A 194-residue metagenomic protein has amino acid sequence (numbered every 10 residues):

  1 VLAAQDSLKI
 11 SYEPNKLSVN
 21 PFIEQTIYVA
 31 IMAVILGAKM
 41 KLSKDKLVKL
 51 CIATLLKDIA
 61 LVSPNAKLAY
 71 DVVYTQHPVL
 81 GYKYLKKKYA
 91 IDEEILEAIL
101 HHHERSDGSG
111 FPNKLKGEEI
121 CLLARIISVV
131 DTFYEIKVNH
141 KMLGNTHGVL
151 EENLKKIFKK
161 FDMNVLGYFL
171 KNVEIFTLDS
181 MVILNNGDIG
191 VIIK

Functional and structural regions predicted by a protein language model:
V1-Q76, K86-Y89: Acidic/His-rich, divalent-metal-binding segments that scaffold phosphate/diphosphate chemistry
V29, I52-N65, A69-K83, K87-F169 (+2 more regions): Alpha-helical scaffolding flanking metal-ion-dependent phosphate/phosphodiester catalytic sites
S43-K44, N113, I193: Short amphipathic alpha-helical leader/targeting segments
D188-K194: Short beta-strand-centered aromatic/proline hotspots
